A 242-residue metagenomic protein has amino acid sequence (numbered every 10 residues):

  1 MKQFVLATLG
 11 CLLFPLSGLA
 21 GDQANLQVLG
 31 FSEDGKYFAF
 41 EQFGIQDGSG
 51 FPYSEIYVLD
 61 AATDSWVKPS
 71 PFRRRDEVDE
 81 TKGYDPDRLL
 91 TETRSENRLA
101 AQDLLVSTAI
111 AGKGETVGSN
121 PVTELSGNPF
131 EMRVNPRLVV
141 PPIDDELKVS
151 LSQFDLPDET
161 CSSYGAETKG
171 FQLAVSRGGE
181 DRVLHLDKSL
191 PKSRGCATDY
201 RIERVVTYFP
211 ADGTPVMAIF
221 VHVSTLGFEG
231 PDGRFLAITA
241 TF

Functional and structural regions predicted by a protein language model:
K2-G10: Sec-dependent signal peptide recognition, specifically the positively charged N-region followed immediately by
P15-S17: N-terminal signal peptide c-region/cleavage motif recognized by signal peptidases
L19-F242: Exposed acidic/polar residues on beta-strands and adjacent loops within beta-sheet cores, strongest in beta-propeller
